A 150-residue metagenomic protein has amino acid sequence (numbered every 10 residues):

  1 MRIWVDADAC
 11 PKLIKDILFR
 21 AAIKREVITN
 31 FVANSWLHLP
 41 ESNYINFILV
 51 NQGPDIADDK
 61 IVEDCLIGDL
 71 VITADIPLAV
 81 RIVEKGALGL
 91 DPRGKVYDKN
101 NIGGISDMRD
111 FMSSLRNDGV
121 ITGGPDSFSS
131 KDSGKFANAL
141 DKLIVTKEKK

Functional and structural regions predicted by a protein language model:
M1-K150: Nuclease catalytic cores that cleave nucleic-acid phosphodiester bonds, predominantly acidic two-metal-ion
